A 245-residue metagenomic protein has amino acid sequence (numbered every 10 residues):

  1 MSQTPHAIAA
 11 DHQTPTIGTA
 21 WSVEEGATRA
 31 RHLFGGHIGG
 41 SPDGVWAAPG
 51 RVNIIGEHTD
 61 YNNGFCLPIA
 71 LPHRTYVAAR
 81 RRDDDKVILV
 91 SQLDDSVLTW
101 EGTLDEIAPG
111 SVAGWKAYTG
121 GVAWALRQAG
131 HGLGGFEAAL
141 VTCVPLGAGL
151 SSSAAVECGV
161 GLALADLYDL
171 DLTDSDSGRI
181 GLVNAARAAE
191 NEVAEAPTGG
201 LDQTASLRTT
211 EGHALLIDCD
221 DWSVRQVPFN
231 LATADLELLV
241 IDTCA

Functional and structural regions predicted by a protein language model:
S2, N62, L170-A245: ATP-dependent small-molecule kinase catalytic core of the GHMP/sugar-kinase superfamily and closely related
S2-V45, H73-A185: Anion-binding (especially nucleotide phosphate/pyrophosphate-binding) glycine-rich loop and adjoining beta-alpha core
A47-P49: Short Gly/Ser/Thr- and Asp/Glu-enriched loop/turn motifs at secondary-structure junctions
H58: Histidine-centered active-site/metal-ligand motif
N62-N63, G147: Short, solvent-exposed loop/turn segments at secondary-structure junctions
N63-A70: Short Gly/aromatic-enriched secondary-structure transition segments
